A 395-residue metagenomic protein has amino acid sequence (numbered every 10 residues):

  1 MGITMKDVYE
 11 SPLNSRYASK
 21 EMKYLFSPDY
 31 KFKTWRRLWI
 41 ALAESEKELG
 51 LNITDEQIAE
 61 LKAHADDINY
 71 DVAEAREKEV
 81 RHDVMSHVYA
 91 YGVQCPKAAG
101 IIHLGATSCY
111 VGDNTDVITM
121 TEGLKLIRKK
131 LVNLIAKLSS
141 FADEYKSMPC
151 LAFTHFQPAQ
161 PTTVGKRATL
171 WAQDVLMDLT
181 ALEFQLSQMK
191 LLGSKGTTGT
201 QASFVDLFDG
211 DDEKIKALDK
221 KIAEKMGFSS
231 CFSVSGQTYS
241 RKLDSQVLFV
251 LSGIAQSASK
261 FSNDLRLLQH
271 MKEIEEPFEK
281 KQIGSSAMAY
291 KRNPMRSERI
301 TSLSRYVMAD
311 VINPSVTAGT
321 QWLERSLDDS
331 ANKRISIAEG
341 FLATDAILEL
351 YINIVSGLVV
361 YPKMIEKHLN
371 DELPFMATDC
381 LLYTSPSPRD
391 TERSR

Functional and structural regions predicted by a protein language model:
G2-Q201, G210-A223, G284-S285, M295-R299 (+1 more regions): A helix-coil-helix interface module used to build multimeric assemblies and to scaffold catalytic/cofactor sites
L42-S45, I127, L131-L134, L138-F141 (+13 more regions): Amphipathic alpha-helices that form helix-helix packing interfaces
D143-G165, E275-K291, E324-N332, S356-E372: Glycine-rich cofactor-pocket loops
D178, Q237-S330, R334: Glycine-rich anion/phosphate-binding loop at the beta-strand->alpha-helix junction
I215-Q237: Active-site-adjacent "gating/activation" loops or surface patches in catalytic cores
Y306-A377: Long, amphipathic alpha-helical stalk/connector segments used for oligomerization, subunit docking, or mechanical
F375-S385: Acidic, Ser/Thr-rich low-complexity intrinsically disordered segments
Y383-S394: Single conserved hydrophobic/aromatic residue that forms the stacking wall/gate of nucleotide- or nucleobase-binding
